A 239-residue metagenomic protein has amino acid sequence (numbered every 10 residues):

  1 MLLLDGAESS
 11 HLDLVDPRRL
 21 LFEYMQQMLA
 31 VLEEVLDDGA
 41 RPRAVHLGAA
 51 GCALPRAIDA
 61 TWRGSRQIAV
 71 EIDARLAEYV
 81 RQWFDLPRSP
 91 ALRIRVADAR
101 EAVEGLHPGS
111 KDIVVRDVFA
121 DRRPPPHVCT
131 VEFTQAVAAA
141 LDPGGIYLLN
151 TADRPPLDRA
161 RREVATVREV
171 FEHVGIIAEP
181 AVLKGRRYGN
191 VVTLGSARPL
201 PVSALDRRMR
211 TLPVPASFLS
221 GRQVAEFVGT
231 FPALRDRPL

Functional and structural regions predicted by a protein language model:
M1, D5-S9, Q26-L29: N-terminal accessory segments
M1, S9-P17, E34, K184-L239: SAM/dcSAM-binding transferase cores
A7-H11, F119-R122, Y147, R154: A short, flexible beta-alpha/helix-coil linker loop
A7-S9, Y79-R81, A178: Residue-level signal for pocket-adjacent positions within structured domains
V15-A139, D158, V164: The AdoMet/dcAdoMet-binding core of the Class I SAM-like
M25-Q27, D98-G105, K111, R159-A160 (+4 more regions): Hydrophobic, well-ordered secondary-structure segments that either form specific early membrane-associated helices used
G64, S89-A91, G144, F171-H173 (+2 more regions): A generic structural signal for alpha->beta connector loops
P125, E132-L200: C-terminal substrate-binding/active-site "lid" region of AdoMet-derived donor-dependent transferases
